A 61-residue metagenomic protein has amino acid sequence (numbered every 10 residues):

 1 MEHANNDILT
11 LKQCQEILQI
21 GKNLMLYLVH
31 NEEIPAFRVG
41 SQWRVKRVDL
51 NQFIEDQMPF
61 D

Functional and structural regions predicted by a protein language model:
M1-L24: Polyanion-binding surface elements
E2, I17, P35-F37, R47-N51: Secondary-structure boundary/capping motif
Q13-Q15, Q42, Q57: Glutamine-centric residue-chemistry signal
L18-W43: Major-groove DNA-recognition helix of helix-turn-helix-type DNA-binding domains
L50-D61: A short, Lys/Arg-enriched interface patch at domain edges and termini
